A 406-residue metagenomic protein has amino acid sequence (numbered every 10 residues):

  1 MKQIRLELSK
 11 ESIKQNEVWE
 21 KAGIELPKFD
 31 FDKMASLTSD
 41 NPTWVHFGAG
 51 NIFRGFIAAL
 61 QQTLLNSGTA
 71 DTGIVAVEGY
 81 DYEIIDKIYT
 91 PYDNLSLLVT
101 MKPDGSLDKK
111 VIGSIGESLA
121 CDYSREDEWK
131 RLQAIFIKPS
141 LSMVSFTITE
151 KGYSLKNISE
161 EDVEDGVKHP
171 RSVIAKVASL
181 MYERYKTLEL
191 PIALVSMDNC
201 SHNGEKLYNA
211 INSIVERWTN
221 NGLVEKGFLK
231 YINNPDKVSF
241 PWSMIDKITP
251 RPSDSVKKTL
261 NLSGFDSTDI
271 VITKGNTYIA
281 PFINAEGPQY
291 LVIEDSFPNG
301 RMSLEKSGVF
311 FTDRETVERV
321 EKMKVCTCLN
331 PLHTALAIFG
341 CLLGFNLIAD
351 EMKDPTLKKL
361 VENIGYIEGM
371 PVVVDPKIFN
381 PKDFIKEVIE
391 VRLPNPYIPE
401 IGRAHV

Functional and structural regions predicted by a protein language model:
M1-F47, N51-R403: Substrate/ligand-engaging "lid" and interaction regions
